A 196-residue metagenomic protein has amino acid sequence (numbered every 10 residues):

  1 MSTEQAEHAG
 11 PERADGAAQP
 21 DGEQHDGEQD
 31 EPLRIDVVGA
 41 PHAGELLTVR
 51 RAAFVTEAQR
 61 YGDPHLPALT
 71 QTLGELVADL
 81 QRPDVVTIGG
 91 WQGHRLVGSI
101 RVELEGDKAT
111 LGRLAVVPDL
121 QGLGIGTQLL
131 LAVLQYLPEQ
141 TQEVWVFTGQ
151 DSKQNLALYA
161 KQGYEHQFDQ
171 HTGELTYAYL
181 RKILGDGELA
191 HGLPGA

Functional and structural regions predicted by a protein language model:
T3-E31, D186-G195: Intrinsically disordered, low-complexity terminal tails and inter-domain linkers enriched for S/T/G/P/D/E
P32-T48: A short beta-loop-alpha structural element at the N-terminal edge of CoA-dependent acyl/N-acetyltransferase catalytic
R51-L76, V85: Conserved GNAT-fold acetyl-CoA-binding loop/helix
G89, R95-E103, T110-A115: Conserved beta-strand in the GNAT
G89-W91, L114-Q121, T148-Q150: A short, internal acetyl-CoA/4′-phosphopantetheine-binding micro-motif in the GNAT/acyltransferase core
V116, G122-Q135, A157-K161: Conserved acetyl-CoA-binding loop-helix of GNAT-fold acetyltransferases
T127-Q128, Q150-F168, G173: Conserved active-site alpha-helix within GNAT-family acetyltransferase domains
L137-T148: Conserved GNAT acetyl-CoA-binding A-motif
